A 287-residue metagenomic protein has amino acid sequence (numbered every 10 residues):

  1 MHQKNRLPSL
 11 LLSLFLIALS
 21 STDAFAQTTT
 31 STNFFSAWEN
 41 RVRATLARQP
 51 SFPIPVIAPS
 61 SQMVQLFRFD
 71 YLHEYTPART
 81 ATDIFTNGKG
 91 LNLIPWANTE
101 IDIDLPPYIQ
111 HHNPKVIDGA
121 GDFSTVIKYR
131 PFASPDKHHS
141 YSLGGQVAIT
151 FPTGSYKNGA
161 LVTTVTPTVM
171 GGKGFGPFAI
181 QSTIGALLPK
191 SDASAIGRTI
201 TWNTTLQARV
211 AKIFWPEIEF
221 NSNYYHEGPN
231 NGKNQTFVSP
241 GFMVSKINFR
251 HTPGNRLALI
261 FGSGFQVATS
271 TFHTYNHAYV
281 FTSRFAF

Functional and structural regions predicted by a protein language model:
M1-W38: Cleavable N-terminal export/targeting peptides
A26-F287: Transmembrane beta-barrel domains of Gram-negative outer membranes and organellar outer membranes
